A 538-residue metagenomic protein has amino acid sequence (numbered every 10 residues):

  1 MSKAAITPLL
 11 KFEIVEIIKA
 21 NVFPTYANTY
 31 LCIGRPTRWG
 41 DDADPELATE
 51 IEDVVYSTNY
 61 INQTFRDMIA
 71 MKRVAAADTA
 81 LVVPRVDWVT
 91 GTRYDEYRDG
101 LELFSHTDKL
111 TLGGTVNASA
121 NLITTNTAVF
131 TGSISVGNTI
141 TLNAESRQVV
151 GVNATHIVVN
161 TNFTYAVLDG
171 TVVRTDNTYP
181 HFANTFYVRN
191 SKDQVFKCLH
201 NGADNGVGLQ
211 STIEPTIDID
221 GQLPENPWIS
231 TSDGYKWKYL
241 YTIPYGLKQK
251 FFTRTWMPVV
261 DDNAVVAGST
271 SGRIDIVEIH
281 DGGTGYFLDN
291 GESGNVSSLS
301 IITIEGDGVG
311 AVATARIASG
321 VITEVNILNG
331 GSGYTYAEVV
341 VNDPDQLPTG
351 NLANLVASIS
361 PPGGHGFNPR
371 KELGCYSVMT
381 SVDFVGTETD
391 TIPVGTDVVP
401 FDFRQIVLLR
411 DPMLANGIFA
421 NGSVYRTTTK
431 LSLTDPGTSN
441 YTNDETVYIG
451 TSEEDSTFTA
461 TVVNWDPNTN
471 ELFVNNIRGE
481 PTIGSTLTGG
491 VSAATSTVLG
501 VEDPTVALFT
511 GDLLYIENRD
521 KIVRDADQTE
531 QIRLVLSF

Functional and structural regions predicted by a protein language model:
M1-D108, T171-S271, N354-S358, G417-A420 (+6 more regions): Tryptophan-rich substrate-binding surfaces of secreted polymer-degrading and adhesive proteins
Y26-N28, N117-S119, G137, S146 (+7 more regions): Glycine-centered loop/turn motifs
R85-D87, T92-D108, L122-S133, N143 (+7 more regions): A structural micro-motif recognizing beta-strand termini and the immediately following turn/loop segments
V116, I123, F130, G137-I140 (+10 more regions): Extracellular/surface recognition and adhesion modules
I134, N143, P180-A183, V309 (+2 more regions): Residues that act as N-cap/strand-start positions at coil-to-secondary-structure junctions
V150-N153, G202, G331, D466: A generic structural motif
A154, T161-T171, Y334-T335, N351-L352: Extracellular interaction modules
N226, S230-F538: Conserved, function-critical positions that sit in or immediately flank catalytic and ligand-binding motifs
